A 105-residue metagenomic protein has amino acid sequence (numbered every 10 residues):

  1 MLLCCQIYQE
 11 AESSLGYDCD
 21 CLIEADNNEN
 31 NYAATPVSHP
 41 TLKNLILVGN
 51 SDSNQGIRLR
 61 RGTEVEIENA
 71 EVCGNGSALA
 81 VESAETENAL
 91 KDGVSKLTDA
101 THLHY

Functional and structural regions predicted by a protein language model:
M1-Y105: Extracellular beta-rich repeat passengers
